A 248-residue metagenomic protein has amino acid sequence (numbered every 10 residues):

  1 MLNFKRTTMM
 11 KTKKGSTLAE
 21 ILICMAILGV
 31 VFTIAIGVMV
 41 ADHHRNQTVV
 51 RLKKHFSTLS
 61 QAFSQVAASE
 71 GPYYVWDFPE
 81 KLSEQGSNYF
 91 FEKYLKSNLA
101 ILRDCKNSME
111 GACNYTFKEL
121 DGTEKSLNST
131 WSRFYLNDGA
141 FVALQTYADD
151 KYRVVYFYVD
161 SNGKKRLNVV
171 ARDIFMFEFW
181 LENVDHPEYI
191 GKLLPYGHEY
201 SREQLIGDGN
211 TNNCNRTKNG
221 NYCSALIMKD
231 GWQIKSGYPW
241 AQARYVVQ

Functional and structural regions predicted by a protein language model:
M1-S16: N-terminal leader/signal peptides at the extreme start of proteins
T12-H44: N-terminal single-pass transmembrane signal-anchor helix
G37, W76-D77: Histidine- and aromatic-rich ligand-binding microenvironments
Q47-Y74, E80-E84, F91: Membrane-proximal N-terminal amphipathic helix
A67-V75, K96-R103: Glycine-centered secondary-structure boundary/capping sites
E84-Q248: Intrinsically disordered, low-complexity regions enriched in Pro/Ser/Thr/Gly and acidic residues
